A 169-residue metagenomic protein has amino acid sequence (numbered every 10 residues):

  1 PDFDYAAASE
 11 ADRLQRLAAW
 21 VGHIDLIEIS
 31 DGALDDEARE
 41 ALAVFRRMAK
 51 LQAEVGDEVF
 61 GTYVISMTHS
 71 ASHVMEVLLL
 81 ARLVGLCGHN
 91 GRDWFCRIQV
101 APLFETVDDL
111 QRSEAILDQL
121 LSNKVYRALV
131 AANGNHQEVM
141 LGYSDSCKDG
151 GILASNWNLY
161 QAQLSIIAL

Functional and structural regions predicted by a protein language model:
P1-E54: Extended, charge-enriched "interface" segments that sit outside catalytic cores
D25-D36, G56-M67, F95-T106, G142-A154: Glycine- and acidic
L34, R47-K50, V59, L159 (+1 more regions): Ligand/cofactor-recognition surfaces for anionic moieties
D36-V44, I65-E76, R112-S113, N158-L159: Phosphate/oxyanion-binding active-site loops and adjacent basic polyanion-contact surfaces
R46, A53-G61, S72-I98: Secondary-structure-rich domain cores
E76-H89, A101, E105-L169: Active-site capping/gating regions of soluble enzymes
